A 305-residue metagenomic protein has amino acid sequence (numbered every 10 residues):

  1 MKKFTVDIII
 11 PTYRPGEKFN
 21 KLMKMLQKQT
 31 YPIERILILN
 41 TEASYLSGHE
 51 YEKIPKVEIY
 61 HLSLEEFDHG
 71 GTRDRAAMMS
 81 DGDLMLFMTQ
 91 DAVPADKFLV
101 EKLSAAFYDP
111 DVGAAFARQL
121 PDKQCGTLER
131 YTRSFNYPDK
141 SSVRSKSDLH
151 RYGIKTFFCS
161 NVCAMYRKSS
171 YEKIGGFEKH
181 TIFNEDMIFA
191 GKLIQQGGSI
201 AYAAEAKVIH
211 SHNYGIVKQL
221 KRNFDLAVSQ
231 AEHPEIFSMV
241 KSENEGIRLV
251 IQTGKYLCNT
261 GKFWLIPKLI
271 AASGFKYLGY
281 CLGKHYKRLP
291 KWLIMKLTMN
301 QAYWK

Functional and structural regions predicted by a protein language model:
M1-M25: N-proximal low-complexity "stem/linker" segments adjacent to membrane-targeting elements
M23-S63: Acidic donor-binding segment of Leloir-type glycosyltransferases
S63-S80: Glycine-rich, basic loop-to-helix element that forms the pyrophosphate-binding segment of sugar-nucleotide handling
M85: Short aromatic/hydrophobic "clamp" motif used to bind/position activated sugar donors
V93, K97-R130: Conserved donor NDP-sugar-binding/catalytic core segment of glycosyltransferases
K146-Y166, I182: A recurrent flexible, glycine/aromatic-enriched loop bordering the glycosyltransferase active site that acts as
F183-F189: Acidic donor-binding loop at a coil-to-helix junction in glycosyltransferase catalytic cores that engages
I200, A206-G279: Active-site-adjacent helix/loop segment of glycosyltransferases that harbors family-specific signature motifs
